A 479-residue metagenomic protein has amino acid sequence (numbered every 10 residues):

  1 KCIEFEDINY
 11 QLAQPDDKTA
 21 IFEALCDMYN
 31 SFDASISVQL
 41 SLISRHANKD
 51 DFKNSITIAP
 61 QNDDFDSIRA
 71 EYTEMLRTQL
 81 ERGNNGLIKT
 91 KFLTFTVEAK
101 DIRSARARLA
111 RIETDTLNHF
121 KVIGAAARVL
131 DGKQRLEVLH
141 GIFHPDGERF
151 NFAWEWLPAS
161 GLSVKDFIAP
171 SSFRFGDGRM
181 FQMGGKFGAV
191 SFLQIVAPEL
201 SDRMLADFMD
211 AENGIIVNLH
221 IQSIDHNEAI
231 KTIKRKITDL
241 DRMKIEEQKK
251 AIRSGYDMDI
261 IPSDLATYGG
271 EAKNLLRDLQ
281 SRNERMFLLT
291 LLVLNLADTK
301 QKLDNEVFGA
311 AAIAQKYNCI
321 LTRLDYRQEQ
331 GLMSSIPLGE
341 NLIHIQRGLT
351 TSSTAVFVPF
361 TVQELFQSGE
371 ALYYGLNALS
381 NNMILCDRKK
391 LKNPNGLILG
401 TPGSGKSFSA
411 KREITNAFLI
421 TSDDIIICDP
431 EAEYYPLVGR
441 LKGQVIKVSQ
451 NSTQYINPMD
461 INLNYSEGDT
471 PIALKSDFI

Functional and structural regions predicted by a protein language model:
K1-V362: Extended, folded cores of ATP/NTP-driven motor/assembly subunits in large transport and secretion machines
I8, P15-D17, F22-N30, L117 (+1 more regions): Glycine-rich phosphate-binding loop of nucleotide-binding enzymes
Y10-Q14, D298, P402, D460-I472: Flexible beta-alpha connector loops of hexameric P-loop NTPases
S41-F52, D66, A70, E81-R82 (+1 more regions): Switch/coupling segment of Walker-type NTPase motor domains
L80, E271-R282, N382-C386, P402 (+2 more regions): Structured alpha-helical segments in the cores of large, soluble enzyme domains
V97-A99, S223, K389-K390, E431 (+2 more regions): A broadly conserved detector of short glycine/acidic/proline-rich loop/turn motifs that flank catalytic sites and bind
S104, I230, D387, L397-I398 (+2 more regions): Short conserved micro-motifs at the rims of enzyme active sites and ligand-binding pockets
R327-N377, K392-N393, T401-S404, S409 (+1 more regions): Loop-rich catalytic cores of soluble enzymes, especially ATP-dependent carboxylate-amine ligases and other
